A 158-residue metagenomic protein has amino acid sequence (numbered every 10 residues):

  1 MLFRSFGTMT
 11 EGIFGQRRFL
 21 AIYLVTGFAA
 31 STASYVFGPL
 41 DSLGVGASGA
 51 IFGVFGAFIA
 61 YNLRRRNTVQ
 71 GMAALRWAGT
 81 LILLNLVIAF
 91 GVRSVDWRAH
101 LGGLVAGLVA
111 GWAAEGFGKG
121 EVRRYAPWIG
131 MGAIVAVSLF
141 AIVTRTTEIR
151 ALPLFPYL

Functional and structural regions predicted by a protein language model:
M1-Y61, R65, W97, G102: Transmembrane helix-loop-helix
G12-I13, Y61-L75, E115-W128: Alpha-helical transmembrane bundle and helix-membrane interface signal in multi-pass integral membrane proteins
R18-I22, M72, R76-T80, G102 (+1 more regions): Alpha-helical transmembrane segments of integral membrane proteins
G27-F28, G53-G56, A78-L86, M131-A136: Small-residue-rich segments of transmembrane alpha-helices in multi-pass membrane proteins, especially helix faces
G53, I59-N62, G71-G79, T147-L158: Contiguous hydrophobic segments
N67-F90: Membrane-embedded catalytic cores of phosphoryl/pyrophosphoryl-handling enzymes
L86-L158: C-terminal transmembrane module of polytopic alpha-helical membrane proteins
